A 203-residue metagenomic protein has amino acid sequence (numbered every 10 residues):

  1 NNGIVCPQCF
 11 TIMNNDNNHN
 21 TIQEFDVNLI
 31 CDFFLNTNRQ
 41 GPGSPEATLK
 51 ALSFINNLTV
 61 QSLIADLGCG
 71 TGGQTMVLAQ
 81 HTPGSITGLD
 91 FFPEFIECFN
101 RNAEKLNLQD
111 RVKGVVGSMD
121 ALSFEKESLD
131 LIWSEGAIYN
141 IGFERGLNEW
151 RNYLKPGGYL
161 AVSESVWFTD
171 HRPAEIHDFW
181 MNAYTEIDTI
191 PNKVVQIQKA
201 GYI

Functional and structural regions predicted by a protein language model:
I30-G43: Class I SAM-dependent methyltransferase Rossmann-like catalytic core, especially the SAM/SAH-binding loop
G41-V60: Conserved alpha-helix/loop element of class I SAM-dependent methyltransferases that forms part of the SAM/SAH-binding
A65-L67, T71-A121: Class I SAM-dependent methyltransferase SAM/SAH-binding core
D120-L131: A short acidic, Gly/Pro-enriched loop at the edge of an enzyme's catalytic core that lines a small-molecule cofactor
L131-E144: A short SAM/SAH-binding and catalytic strip from SAM-dependent methyltransferases
R145-Y159: A short glycine-rich, Lys/Arg-flanked "PGG" loop and its adjoining helix->strand segment in the class I
S165-Y184: Short, glycine-/aromatic-enriched active-site segment of Class I SAM-dependent methyltransferases
M181-I203: Substrate-binding/catalytic lobe of Class I Rossmann-like enzymes that use SAM or dcSAM, i.e., the mid-to-C-terminal
